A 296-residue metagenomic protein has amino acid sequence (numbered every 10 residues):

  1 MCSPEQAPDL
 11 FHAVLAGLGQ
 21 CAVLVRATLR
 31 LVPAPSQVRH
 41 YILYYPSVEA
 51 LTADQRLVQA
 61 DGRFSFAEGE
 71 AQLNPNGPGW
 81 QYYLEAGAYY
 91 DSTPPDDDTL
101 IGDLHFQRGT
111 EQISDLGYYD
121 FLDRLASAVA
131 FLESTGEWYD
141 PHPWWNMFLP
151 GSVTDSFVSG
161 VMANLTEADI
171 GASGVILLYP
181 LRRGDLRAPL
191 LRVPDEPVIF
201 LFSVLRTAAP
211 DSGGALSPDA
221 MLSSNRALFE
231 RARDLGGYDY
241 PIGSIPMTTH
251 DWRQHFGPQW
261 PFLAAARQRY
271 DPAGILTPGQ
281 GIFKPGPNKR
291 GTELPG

Functional and structural regions predicted by a protein language model:
M1-G296: Noncatalytic alpha-helical scaffold of FAD-dependent oxidoreductases
